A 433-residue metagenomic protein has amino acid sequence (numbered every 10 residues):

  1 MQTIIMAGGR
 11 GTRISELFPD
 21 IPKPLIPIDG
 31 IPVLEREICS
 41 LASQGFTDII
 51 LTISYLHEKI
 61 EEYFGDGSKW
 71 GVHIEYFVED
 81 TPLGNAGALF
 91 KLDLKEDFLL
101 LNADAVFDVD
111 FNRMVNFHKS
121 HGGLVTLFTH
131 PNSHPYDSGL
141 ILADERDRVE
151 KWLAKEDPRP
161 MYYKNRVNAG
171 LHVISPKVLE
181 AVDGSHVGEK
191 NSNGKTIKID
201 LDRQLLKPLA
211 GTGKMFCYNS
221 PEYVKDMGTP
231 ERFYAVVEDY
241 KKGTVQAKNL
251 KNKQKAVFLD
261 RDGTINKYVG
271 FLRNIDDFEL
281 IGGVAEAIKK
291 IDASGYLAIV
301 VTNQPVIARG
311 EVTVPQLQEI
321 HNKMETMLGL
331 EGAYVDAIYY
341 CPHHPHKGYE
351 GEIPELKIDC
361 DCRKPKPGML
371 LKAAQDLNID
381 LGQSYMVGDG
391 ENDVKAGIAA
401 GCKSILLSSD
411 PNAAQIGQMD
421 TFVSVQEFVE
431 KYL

Functional and structural regions predicted by a protein language model:
M1-P19, Q44, N252-D262: N-terminal nucleotide-binding beta1-loop-alpha1 segment
Q2-I5, P27, I31-V106, F111-R113 (+1 more regions): Conserved N-terminal catalytic core of the sugar/cofactor nucleotidyltransferase
T52, V284, I288-M324, Y334-G348 (+1 more regions): Substrate-recognition element of Asp-dependent hydrolases with the DxDx(T/V) motif
F98-L99, V106, N112-K119, N132-P135 (+1 more regions): Catalytic-core segments of class I nucleotidyltransferases/pyrophosphorylases that form NMP-activated intermediates
L99, I353-E355, D361-E391: Conserved Lys-Pro-Asp/Glu-containing loop-to-beta segment of HAD-superfamily phosphomonoesterases, centered on
H121-P131: A short, conserved acidic/glycine-rich loop-to-beta-strand motif that forms the donor nucleotide-sugar/metal
Q254-L297: Active-site neighborhood of HAD-like aspartate-dependent phosphohydrolases
Y385-V423: Acidic, Mg2+-coordinating phosphoryl-transfer loop and its flanking beta/alpha structural elements, shared across
